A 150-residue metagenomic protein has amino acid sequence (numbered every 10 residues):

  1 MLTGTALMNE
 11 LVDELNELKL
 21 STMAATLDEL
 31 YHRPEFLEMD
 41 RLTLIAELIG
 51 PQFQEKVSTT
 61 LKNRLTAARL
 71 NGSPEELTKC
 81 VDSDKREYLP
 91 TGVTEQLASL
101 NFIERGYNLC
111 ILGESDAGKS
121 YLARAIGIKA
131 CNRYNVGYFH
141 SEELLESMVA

Functional and structural regions predicted by a protein language model:
M1-A24: Charged, compositionally biased N-terminal leader segments and the immediate start of the first structured element
L20-G72: Interdomain "pre-motor" coupling segment immediately N-terminal to P-loop NTPase/helicase cores
E75-L100: N-terminal pre-Walker A segment at the start of P-loop NTPase domains
R86-T94, C131, G137-A150: Short glycine-rich substrate-engagement loop in P-loop NTPases that contacts/grips substrate
G92-R105, L112, I126: P-loop NTPase catalytic core of nucleic-acid-dependent motor ATPases
G106-L122: Walker A/P-loop nucleotide-binding motif
Y121-R133: P-loop NTPase Walker A phosphate-binding motif
